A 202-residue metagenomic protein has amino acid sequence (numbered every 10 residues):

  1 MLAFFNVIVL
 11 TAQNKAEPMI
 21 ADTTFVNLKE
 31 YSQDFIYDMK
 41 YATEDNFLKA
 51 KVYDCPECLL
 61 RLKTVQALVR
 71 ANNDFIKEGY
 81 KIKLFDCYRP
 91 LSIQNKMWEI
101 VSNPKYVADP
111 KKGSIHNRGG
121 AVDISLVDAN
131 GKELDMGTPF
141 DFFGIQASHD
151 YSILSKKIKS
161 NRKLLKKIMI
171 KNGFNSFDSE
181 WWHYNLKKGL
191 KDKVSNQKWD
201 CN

Functional and structural regions predicted by a protein language model:
M1-A16: Bacterial Sec-dependent N-terminal signal peptides
A12-C87, E99-I100, P104-S179, N185-N202: Extracytoplasmic cell-surface/polysaccharide-interacting catalytic and binding patches
P90: Segments that shape or occlude catalytic/ligand-binding pockets
I93: Short, well-ordered surface patches within globular domains
